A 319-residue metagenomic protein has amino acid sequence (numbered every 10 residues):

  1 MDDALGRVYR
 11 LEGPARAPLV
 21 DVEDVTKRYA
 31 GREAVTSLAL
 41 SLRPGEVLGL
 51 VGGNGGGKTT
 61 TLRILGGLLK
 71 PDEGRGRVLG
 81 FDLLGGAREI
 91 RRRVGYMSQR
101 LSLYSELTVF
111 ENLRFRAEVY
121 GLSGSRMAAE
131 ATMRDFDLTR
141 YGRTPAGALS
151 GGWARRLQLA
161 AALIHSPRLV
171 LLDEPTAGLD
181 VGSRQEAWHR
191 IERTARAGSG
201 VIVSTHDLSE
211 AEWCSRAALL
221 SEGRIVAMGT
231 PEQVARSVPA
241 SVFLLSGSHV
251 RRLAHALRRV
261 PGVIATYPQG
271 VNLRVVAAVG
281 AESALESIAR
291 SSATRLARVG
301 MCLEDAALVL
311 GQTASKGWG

Functional and structural regions predicted by a protein language model:
V51-G53: The feature captures the beta-strand-to-loop junction immediately N-terminal to the Walker
G66: Helix-to-loop junction immediately C-terminal to a conserved catalytic motif
G74-G85, I90: Conserved ABC transporter NBD signature motif
R114, E118-Y141: Conserved ABC ATPase "signature" region
V170-E174: Catalytic Walker B motif of ABC-type/P-loop ATPase nucleotide-binding domains
